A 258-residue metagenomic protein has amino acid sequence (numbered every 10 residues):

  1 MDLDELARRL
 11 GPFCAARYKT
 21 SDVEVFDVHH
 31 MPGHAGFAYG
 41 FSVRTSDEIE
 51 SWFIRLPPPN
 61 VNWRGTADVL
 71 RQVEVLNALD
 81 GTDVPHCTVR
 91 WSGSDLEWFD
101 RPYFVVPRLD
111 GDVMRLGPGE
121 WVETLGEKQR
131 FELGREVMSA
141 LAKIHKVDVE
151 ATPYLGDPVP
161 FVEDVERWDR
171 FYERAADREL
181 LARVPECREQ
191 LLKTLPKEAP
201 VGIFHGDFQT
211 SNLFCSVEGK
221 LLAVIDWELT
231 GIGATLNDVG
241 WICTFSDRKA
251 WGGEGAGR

Functional and structural regions predicted by a protein language model:
M1-D22: Juxta-kinase regulatory segment immediately upstream of eukaryotic protein kinase catalytic domains
D22-V28: Conserved N-terminal boundary motif of the eukaryotic protein kinase catalytic domain
V28-C187, T194-P200, E218-G219: ATP-binding pocket architecture of kinase catalytic cores
T194, I232, I242-F245: ASCE P-loop NTPase motor core, strongest for the SF2 helicase catalytic module
I203-H205, T210: Catalytic-loop of the protein kinase fold
I225-T230: Activation of the activation-loop gatekeeper triad in protein kinase-fold domains
N237-R258: Active-site activation/catalytic loop segments of kinase-like enzymes and analogous catalytic loops in related
